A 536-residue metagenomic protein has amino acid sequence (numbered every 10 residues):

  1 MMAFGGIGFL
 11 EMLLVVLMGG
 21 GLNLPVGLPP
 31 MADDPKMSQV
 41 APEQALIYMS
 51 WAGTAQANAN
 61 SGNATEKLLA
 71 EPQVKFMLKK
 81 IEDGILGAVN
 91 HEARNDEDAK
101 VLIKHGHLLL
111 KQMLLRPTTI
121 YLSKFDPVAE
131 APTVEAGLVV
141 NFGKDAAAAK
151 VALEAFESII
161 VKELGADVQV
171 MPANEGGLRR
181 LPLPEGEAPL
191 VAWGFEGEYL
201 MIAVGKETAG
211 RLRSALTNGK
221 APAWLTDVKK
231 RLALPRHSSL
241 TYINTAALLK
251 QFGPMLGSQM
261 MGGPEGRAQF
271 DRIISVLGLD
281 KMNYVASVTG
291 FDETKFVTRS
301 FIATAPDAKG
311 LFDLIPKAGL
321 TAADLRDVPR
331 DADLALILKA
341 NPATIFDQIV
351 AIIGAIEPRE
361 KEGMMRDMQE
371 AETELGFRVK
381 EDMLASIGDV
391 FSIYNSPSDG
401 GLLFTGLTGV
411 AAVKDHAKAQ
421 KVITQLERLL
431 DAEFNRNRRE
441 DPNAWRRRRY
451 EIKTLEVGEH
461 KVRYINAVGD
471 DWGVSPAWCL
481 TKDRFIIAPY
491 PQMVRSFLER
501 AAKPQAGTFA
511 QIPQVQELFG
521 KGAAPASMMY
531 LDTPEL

Functional and structural regions predicted by a protein language model:
M1-E11: N-terminal Sec-pathway targeting helices
G8, G19-G186, K229-F291, V297-T405 (+3 more regions): Structural boundary/hinge residues at secondary-structure and domain interfaces
M12-M18: Short, strongly hydrophobic alpha-helical membrane anchors
F142-A147, G205-A209, V413-A417, Y490-M493: Helix N-cap motif at beta-to-alpha junctions
N174-G176, E196-E198, E293-K295, G458 (+1 more regions): Residue-level signal for tight coil/turn positions that link beta-strands
N174-P189, E456-G473: Short, Gly/Ser/Thr-enriched beta-strand-loop segments that form substrate-interacting elements of hydrolase/peptidase
P184-M260, V468-L536: A conserved glycine-rich beta-strand in the N-terminal activation segment of trypsin-fold
G406-A411, R484: Ordered core of a single globular domain
